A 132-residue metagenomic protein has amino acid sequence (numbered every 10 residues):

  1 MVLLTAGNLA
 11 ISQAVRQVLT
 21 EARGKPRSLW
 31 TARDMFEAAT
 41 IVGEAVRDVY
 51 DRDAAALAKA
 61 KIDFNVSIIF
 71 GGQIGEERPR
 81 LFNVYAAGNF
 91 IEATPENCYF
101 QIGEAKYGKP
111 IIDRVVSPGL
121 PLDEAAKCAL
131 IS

Functional and structural regions predicted by a protein language model:
M1-A55, Y99-D123, K127: Conserved short S/T/G-enriched processing/targeting/catalytic segments and their helical context
M1-L3, V66-I74: Short beta-strand scaffold segments in enzyme catalytic cores
A10-S12, G75-R80: Short, acidic Gly/Pro/Ser/Thr-rich loop/turn segments
A54-A60, I69-G71, R80-L81: A generic local secondary-structure boundary/capping motif
A58-F64, I74-G75, I91-A93: Solvent-exposed alpha-helices and their adjacent loops that cap or buttress functional pockets in soluble metabolic
I68, I131-S132: Short, intrinsically disordered, charge-balanced linker/junction segments flanking boundaries in proteins
Q73-E77, A86-A87: Short acidic-glycine loop/turn motifs at beta-strand connectors
L81-P110: Gly/Ser/Thr-rich active-site loops/lids in small-molecule metabolic enzymes that frequently grip phosphoryl groups
